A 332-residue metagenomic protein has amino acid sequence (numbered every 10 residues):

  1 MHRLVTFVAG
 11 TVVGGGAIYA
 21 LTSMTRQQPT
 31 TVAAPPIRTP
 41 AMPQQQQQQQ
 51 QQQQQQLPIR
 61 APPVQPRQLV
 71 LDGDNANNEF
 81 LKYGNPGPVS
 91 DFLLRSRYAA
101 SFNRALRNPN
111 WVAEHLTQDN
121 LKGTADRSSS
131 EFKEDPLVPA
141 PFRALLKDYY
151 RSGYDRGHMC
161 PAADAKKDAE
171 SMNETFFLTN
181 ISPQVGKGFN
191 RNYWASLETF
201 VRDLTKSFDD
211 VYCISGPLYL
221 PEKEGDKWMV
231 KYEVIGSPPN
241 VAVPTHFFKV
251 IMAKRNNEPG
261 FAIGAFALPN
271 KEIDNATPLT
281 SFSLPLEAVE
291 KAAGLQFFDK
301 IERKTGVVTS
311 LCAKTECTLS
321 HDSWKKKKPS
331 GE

Functional and structural regions predicted by a protein language model:
M1-E332: Domain-level detector for secreted/extracellular nuclease and nuclease-toxin modules, and for the ENPP-like C-terminal
